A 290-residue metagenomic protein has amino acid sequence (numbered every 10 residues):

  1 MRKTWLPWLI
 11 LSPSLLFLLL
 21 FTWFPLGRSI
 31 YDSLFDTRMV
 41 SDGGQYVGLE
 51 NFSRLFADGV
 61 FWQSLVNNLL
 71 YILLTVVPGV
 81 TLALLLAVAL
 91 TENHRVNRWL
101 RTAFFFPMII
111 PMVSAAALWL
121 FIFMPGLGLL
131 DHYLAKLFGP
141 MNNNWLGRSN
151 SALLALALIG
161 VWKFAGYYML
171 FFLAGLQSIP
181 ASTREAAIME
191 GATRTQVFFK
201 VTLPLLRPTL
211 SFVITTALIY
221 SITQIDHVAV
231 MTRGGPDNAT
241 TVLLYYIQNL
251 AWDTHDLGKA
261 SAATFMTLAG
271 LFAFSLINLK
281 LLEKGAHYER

Functional and structural regions predicted by a protein language model:
K3-R290: A structural signal for multi-pass alpha-helical bundles of membrane permease subunits that mediate small-molecule
